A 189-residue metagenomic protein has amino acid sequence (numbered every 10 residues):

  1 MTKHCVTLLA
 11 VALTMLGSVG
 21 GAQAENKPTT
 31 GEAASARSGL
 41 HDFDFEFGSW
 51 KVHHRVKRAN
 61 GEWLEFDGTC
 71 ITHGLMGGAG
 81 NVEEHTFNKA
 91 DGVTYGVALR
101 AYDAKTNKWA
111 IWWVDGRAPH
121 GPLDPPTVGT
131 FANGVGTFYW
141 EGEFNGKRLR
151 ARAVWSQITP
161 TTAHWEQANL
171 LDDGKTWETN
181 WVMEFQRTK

Functional and structural regions predicted by a protein language model:
M1, L13, A24-E25: Generic N-terminal leader/processing signal
M1-L9: Bacterial N-terminal signal peptides that target proteins for export
H4, G20-A22: A generic membrane alpha-helix/interface feature
L8-S18: Bacterial N-terminal signal peptides
Q23-K189: Hydrophobic small-molecule pocket/channel-lining residues, especially in calycin-type beta-barrels
